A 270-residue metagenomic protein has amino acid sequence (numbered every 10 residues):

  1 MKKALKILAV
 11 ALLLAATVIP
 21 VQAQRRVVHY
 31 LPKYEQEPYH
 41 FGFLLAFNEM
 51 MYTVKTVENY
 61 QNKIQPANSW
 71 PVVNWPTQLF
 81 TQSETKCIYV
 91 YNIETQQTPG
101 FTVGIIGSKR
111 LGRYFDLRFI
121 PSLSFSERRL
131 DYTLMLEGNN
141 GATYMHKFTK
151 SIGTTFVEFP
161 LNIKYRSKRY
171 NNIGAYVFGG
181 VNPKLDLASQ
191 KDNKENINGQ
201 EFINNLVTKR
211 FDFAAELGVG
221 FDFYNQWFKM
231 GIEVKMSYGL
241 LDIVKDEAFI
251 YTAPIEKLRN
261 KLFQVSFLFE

Functional and structural regions predicted by a protein language model:
A23-P99, E270: Short glycine/proline- and aromatic-enriched beta-strand/turn motifs that initiate or cap beta-hairpins
V28-Y30, I88-I93, T143-K150, E201-V207 (+1 more regions): Extracellular loop and loop/strand-boundary signature of outer-membrane beta-barrel proteins
Q36, G112-Y114, K168-N172, Y224-Q226 (+1 more regions): Outer-membrane beta-barrel channels and translocator barrels
E37-F41, Q97-F101, G153-V157, I173 (+2 more regions): Residues that define the transmembrane beta-barrel architecture of outer-membrane proteins
F43-F47, F101-K109, P121-L123, V157-Y165 (+4 more regions): Residues on the lipid-exposed face of transmembrane beta-strands in outer-membrane beta-barrel proteins
N48-Y52, S124-R128, N182-A188, S237-I243 (+1 more regions): Structural signature of outer-membrane beta-barrel domains
V54-Y60, L130-L136, A188-I197, I243-I250: Outer-membrane beta-barrel translocator domains and adjoining extracellular loop/strand segments of Gram-negative
R210-A215, F221-E270: Predominantly the C-terminal beta-signal and adjacent terminal strand-loop region of outer-membrane beta-barrel
